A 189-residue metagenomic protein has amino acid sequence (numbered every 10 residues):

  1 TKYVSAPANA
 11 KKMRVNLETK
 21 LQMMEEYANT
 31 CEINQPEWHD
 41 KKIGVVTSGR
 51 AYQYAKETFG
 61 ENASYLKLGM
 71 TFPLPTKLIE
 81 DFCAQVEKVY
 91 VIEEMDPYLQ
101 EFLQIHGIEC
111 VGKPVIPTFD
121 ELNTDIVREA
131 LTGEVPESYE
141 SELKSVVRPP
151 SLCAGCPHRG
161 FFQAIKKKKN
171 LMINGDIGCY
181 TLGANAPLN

Functional and structural regions predicted by a protein language model:
T1-L152, P157-F161, K169-N170: Flexible, low-complexity linker and terminal segments
F162, M172-N189: Thiamine diphosphate
